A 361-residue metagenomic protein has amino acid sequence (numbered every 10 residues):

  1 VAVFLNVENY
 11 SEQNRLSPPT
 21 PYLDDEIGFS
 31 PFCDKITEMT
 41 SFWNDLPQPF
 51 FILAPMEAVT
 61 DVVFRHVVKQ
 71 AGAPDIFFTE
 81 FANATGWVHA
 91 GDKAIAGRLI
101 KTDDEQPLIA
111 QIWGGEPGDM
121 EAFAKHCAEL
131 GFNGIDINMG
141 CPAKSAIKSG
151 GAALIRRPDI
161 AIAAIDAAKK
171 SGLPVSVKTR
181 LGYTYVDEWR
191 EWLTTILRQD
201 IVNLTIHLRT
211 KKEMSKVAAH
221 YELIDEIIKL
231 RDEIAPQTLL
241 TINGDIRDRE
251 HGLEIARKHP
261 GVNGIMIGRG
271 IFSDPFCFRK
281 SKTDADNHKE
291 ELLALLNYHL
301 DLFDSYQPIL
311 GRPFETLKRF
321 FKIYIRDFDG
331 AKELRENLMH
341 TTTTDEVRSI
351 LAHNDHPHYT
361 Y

Functional and structural regions predicted by a protein language model:
E26, P31-K35: Short, positively charged and aromatic/hydrophobic N-terminal segments
I36-P47, I52, E57, V63 (+6 more regions): Alpha/beta catalytic cores of nucleotide-metabolism and tRNA/nucleoside-modifying enzymes
M39-S41, P47, M56-H126: Glycine-rich, positively charged N-terminal anion/phosphate-binding segment
P47-F51, A73-D75, D103-L108, G131-I135 (+4 more regions): Short, well-ordered coil/turn segments that N-cap beta-strands
L53, V68, E80, A110 (+6 more regions): Conserved, mostly hydrophobic/aromatic
E80-A84, N138-A143, L208-T210, P260-R279: Glycine-rich phosphate-binding active-site loops on the catalytic face of alpha/beta enzymes
Q106-G115, P174-T184, T241-G244: Conserved strand-turn element in the central/C-terminal portion of the radical SAM core barrel that lines
E121-I135, M139-I147, D159-T238: Alpha/beta enzyme core
